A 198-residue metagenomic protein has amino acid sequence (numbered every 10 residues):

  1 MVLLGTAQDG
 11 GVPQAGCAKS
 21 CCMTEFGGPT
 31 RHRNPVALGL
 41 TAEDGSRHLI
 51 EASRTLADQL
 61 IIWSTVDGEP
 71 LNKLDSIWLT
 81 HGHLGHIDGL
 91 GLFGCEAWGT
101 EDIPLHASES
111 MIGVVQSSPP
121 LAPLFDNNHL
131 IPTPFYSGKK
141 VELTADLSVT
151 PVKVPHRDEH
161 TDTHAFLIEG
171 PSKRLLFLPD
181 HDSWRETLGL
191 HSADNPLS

Functional and structural regions predicted by a protein language model:
V2-G189, A193-N195: Binuclear metal-dependent hydrolase catalytic cores
S198: Non-cysteine beta-strand/loop elements that form the S-adenosyl-L-methionine
